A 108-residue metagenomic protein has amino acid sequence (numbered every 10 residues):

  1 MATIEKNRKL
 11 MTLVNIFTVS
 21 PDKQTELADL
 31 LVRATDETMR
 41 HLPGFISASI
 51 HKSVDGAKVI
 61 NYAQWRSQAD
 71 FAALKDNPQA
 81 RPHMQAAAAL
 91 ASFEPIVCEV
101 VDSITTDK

Functional and structural regions predicted by a protein language model:
M1-M11, I16-T18, I46-A57, H83-K108: Glycine-rich beta-strand-turn "strand-cap" elements at beta-sheet edges
T3, P21-D22, H41-L42: Short acidic-aromatic low-complexity motifs
R8, T25-A28, A72, A88: Intrinsic-disorder/low-complexity peptide segments enriched for small residues
I16-P21, A63-W65: Short beta-strand-to-loop capping motifs
T18-L31: Short, surface-exposed ligand-recognition loops at beta-strand->loop->(often short) alpha-helix junctions that present
K23-T25, A69-F71, T106: Residue-level signal for secondary-structure boundary sites
R33-I46, Q64-C98: An amphipathic, aromatic/His-enriched active-site/gating alpha helix that lines ligand/cofactor pockets
V59-N61: A generic structural motif
